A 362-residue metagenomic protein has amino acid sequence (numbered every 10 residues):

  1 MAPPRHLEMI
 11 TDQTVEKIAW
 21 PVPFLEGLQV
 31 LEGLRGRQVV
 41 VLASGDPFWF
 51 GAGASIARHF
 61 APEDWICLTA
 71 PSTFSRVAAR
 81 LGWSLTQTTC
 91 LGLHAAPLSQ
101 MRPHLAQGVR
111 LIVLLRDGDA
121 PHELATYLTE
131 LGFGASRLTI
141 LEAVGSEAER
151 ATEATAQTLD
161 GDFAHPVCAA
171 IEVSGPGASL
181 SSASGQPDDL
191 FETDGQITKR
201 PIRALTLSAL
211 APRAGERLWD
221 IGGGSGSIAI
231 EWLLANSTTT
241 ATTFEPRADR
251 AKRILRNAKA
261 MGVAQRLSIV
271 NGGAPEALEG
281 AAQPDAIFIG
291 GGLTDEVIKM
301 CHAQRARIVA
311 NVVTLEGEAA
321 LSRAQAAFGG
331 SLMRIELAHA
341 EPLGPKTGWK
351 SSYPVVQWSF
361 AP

Functional and structural regions predicted by a protein language model:
M1-I66, S75, T238-A241, E245 (+1 more regions): Class I S-adenosyl-L-methionine
H6, I197-A214: Conserved alpha-helix/loop element of class I SAM-dependent methyltransferases that forms part of the SAM/SAH-binding
Q38-V39, V109-G195, S331, I335: A contiguous loop/helix-start segment that scaffolds small-molecule binding in enzyme catalytic cores
G45-G108, P275, A326-A338, G344-T347 (+1 more regions): Class I SAM-dependent methyltransferase SAM-binding "motif I" and its flanking Rossmann-like core
G215-G224: Conserved class I S-adenosyl-L-methionine
S225-S237: Conserved SAM-binding loop of SAM-dependent methyltransferases across substrates and taxa, primarily the Class I
F244-A286, D295: S-adenosyl-L-methionine
I298-P354: C-terminal substrate-binding/active-site "lid" region of AdoMet-derived donor-dependent transferases
